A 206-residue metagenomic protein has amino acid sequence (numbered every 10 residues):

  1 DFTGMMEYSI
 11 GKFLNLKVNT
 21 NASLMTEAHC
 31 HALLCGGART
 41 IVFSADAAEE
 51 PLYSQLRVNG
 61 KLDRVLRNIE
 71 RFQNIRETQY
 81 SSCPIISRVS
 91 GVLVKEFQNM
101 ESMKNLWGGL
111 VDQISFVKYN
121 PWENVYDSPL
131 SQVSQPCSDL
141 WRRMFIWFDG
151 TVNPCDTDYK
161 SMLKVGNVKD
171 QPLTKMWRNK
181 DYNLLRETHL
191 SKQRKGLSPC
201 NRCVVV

Functional and structural regions predicted by a protein language model:
D1-L110, V117: Radical SAM/AdoMet-radical enzyme domain recognition
N74-I86, N105-L130, Q135, T151 (+1 more regions): C-terminal accessory region of radical SAM enzymes
S138-L140: Short, small/polar residue-rich loop motifs at catalytic or cofactor-binding pockets
R143: Short hydrophobic/aromatic beta-strand element in the GNAT-like acyltransferase core that lines or flanks the acyl-donor
I146-W147: Short, acidic, Ser/Thr-enriched surface-loop or helix-capping motifs
